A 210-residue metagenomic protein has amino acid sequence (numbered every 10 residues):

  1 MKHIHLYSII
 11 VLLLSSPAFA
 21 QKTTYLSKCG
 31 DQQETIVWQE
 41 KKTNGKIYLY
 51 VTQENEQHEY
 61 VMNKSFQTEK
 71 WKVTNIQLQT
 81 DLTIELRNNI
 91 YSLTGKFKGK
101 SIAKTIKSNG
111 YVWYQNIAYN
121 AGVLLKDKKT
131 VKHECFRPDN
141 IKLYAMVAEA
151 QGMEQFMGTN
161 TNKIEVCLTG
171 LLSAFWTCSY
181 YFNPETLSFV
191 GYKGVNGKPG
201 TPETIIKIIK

Functional and structural regions predicted by a protein language model:
M1-L6: Positively charged n-region of N-terminal signal peptides that target proteins for export
Y7-S15: Bacterial N-terminal signal peptides
S8, G30, Y111-Q115, G200: Low-complexity, intrinsically disordered regions enriched in charged/polar residues
S16-A20: Sec/Tat signal peptide C-region and signal peptidase I cleavage site
Q21-T24, E56-H58, I106-N120, K142: Short, charge-rich amphipathic segments
K22-T23, K28-N88, H133-K210: Acidic, serine/threonine-rich low-complexity disordered tracts
D81-A103: An exposed acidic His-Trp-rich patch
K96-C135: Surface-exposed beta-loop interaction hotspot
